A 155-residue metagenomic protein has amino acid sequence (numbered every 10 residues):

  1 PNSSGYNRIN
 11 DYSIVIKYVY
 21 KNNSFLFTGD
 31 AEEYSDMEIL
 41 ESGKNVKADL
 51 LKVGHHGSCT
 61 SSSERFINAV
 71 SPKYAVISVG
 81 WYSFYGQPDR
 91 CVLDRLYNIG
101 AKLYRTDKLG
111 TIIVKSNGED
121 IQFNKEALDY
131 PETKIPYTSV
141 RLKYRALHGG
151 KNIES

Functional and structural regions predicted by a protein language model:
P1-L50, K108-S155: Core dinuclear metal-dependent hydrolase active-site scaffold
E38-T111: Cap/insert and terminal regions of metallo-dependent hydrolase folds
